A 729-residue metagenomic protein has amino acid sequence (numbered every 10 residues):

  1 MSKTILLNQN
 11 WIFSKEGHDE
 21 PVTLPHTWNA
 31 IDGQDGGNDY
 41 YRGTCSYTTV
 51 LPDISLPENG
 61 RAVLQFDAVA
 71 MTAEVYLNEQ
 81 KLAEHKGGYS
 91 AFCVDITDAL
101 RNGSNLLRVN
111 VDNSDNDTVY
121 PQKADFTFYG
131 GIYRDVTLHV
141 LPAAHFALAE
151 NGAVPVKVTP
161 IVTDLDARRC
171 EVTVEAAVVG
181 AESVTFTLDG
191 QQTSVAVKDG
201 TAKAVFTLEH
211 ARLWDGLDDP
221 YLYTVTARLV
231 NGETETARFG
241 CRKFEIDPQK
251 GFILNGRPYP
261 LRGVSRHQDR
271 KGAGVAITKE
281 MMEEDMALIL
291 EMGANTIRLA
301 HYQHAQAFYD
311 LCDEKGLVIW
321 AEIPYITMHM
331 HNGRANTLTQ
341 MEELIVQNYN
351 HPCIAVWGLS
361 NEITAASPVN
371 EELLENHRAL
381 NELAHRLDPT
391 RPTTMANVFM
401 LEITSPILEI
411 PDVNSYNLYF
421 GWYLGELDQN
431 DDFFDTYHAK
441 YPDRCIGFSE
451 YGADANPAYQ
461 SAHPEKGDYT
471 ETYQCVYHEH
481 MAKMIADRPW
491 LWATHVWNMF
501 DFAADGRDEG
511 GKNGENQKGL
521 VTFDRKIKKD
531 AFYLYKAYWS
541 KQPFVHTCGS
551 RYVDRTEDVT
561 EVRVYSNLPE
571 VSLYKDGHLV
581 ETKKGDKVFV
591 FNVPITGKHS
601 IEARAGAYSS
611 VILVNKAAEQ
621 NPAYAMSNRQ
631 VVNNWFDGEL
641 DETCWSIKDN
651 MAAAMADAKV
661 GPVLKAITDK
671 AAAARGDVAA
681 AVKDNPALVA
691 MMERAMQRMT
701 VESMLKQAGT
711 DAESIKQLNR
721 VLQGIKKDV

Functional and structural regions predicted by a protein language model:
M1-H301, L311, G316-I319, Q340-E343 (+6 more regions): Secreted/periplasmic carbohydrate-active enzymes, especially glycoside hydrolases
E20-A30, P411, V678-A690: Short secondary-structure junction/hinge motifs that connect adjacent elements
V69-A143, H463-A537, I667, L722: Long, contiguous interaction/targeting segments characteristic of exported/extracellular or secretory-pathway proteins
T173, M286-I289, T296-I527, A531-Y538 (+3 more regions): Substrate-binding/catalytic cleft of secreted carbohydrate-active enzymes, primarily glycoside hydrolases
F532, A537-S540, K575-D576, S600-F636 (+1 more regions): In a subset of proteins, long, contiguous C-terminal domains/tails are tracked
W635-D728: Compact, charge-rich alpha-helical regulatory domains located at protein termini
